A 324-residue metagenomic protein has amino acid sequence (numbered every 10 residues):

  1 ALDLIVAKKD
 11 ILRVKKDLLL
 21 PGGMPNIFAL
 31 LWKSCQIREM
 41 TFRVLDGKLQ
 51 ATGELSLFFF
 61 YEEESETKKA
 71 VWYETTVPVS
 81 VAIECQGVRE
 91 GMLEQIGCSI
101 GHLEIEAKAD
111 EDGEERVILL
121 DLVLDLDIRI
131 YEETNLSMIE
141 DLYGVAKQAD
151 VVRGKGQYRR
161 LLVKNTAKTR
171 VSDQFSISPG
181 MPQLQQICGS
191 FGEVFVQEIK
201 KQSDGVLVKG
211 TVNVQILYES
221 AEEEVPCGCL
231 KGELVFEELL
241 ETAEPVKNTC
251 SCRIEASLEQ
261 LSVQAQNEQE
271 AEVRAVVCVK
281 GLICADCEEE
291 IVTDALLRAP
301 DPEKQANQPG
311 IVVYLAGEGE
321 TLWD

Functional and structural regions predicted by a protein language model:
A1-Q308: Membrane-lipid interaction segments
D301-D324: Primarily a LysM-type cell-wall glycan-binding module
